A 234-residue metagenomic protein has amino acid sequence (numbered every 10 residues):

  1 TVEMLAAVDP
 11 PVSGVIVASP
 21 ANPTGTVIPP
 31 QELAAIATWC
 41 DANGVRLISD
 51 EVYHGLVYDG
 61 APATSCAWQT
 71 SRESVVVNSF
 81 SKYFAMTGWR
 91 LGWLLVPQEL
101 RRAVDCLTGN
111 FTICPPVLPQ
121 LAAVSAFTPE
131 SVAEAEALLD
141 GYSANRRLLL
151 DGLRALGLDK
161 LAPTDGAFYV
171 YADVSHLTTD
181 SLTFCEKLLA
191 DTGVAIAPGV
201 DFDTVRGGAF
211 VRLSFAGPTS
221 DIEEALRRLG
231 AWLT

Functional and structural regions predicted by a protein language model:
T1-P11, P23-R46, E51-M86, E99: Active-site pre-lysine segment of PLP-dependent enzymes
A6, K187-I196, F202-T234: PLP-dependent enzyme catalytic core of the Aspartate aminotransferase-like
V17, L47-S49, V76-N78, I113 (+1 more regions): Hydrophobic residues in well-ordered beta-strands that form the structural core
C40, L153, L188-L189: A generic structural signal for well-ordered alpha-helical segments
R72-D140, R147-G152, W232-L233: Conserved core segment of the aminotransferase class I/II
P97-Q98, T128, D173-S175, A216-P218: Residue-level recognition of strand-loop junctions within catalytic nucleotide-signaling folds
V124, D140-L150, L161-V174: Conserved glycine-rich beta-strand-loop-beta hairpin in the small C-terminal domain of fold type I
